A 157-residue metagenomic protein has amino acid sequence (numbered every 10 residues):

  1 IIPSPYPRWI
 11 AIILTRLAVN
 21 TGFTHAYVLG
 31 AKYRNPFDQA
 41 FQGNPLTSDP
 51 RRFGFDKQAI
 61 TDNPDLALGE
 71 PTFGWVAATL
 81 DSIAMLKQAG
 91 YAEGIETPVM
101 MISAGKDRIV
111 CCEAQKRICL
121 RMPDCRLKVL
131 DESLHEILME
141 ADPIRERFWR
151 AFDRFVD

Functional and structural regions predicted by a protein language model:
I1-A67: Alpha/beta-hydrolase-fold enzymes
P5, E113-A114, P143: Generic recognition of short, well-ordered alpha-helical segments
R51, E70, G74, E113 (+1 more regions): Conserved active-site and cofactor/substrate-binding residues in soluble primary-metabolism enzymes
P71-Y91: Active-site nucleophile elbow and catalytic-triad environment of alpha/beta-hydrolase enzymes
I95, M101-S103, D107: Short beta-strand/loop motif that positions the catalytic acidic residue of the alpha/beta-hydrolase fold
T97, C111-L120: Short alpha-helix in the alpha/beta-hydrolase fold that links the catalytic acid
R108-C111, L138: Nucleotide-sugar-dependent glycosyltransferase donor-binding/catalytic pocket residues
C125-D157: Catalytic active-site module of serine/aspartate enzymes centered on a nucleophile-bearing elbow/loop
